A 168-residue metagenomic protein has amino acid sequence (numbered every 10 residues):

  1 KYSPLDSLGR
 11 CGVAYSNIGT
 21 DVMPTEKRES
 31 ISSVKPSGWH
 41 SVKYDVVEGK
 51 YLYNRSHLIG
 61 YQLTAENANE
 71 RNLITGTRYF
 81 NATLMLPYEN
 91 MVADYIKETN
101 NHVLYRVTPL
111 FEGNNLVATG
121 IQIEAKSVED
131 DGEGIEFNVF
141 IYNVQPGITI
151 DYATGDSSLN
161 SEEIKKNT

Functional and structural regions predicted by a protein language model:
Y2-T168: Domain-level detector of nuclease and nuclease-like folds in predominantly extracellular/periplasmic contexts
